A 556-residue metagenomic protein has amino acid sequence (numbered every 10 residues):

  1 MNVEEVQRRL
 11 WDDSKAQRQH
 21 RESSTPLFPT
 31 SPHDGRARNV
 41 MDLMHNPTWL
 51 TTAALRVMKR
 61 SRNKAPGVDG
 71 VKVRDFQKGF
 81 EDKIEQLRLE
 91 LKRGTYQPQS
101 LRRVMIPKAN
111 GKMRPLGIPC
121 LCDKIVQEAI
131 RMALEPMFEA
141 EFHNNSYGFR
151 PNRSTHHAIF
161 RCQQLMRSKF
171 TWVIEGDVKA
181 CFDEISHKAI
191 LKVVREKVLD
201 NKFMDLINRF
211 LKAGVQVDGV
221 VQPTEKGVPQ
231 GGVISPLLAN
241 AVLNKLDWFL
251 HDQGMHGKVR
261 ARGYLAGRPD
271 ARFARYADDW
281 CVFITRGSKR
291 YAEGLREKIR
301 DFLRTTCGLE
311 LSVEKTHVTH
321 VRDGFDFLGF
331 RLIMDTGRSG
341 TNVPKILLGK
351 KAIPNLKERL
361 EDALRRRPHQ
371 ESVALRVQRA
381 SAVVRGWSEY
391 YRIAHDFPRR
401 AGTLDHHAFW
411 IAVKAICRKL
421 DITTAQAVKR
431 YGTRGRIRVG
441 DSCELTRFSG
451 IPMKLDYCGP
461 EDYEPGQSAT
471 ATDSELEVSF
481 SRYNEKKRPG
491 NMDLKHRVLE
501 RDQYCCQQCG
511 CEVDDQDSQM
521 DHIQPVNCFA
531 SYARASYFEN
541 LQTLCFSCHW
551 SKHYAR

Functional and structural regions predicted by a protein language model:
M1-D82: Non-catalytic, polymerase-adjacent accessory regions of viral genome-replication enzymes
E90-G94, P98-S100, V104, A109 (+2 more regions): Conserved polymerase palm-domain catalytic core
K212, D218, T306-S372, Q378 (+1 more regions): A conserved non-catalytic segment of reverse transcriptases and RNA-directed RNA polymerases corresponding to the late
P354-T423: Right-hand nucleic-acid polymerase module
L404-I411, I416-E485: Extended C-terminal regions of large enzymes
Y483-L494, I523-S531: Short Cys/His-rich Zn2+-coordinating modules
G490-Q519, T543-S547: Short cysteine-rich loop/turn motifs with clustered Cys
G510-T543, R556: Histidine-centered nuclease catalytic patch
